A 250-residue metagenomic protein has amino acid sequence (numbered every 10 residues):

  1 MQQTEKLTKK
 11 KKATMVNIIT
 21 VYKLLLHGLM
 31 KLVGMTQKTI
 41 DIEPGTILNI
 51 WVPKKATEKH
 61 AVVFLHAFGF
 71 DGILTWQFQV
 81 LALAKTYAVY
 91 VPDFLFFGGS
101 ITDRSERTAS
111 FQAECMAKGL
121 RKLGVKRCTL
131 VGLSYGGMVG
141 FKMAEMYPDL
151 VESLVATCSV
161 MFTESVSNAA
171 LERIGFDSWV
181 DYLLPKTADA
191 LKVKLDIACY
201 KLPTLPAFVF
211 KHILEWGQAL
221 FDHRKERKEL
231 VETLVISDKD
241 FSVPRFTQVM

Functional and structural regions predicted by a protein language model:
M1-V62, K85-Y87: Alpha/beta-hydrolase fold catalytic core
A13, S165-E172, L184-T247: Conserved alpha/beta-hydrolase catalytic His-Asp/Glu region
E43, W51, L81, Y90-V131: Active-site loop/oxyanion-hole signature of alpha/beta-hydrolase fold enzymes
V52-G99: Conserved HGGG/HGGXW glycine-rich cap/lid loop of the alpha/beta-hydrolase fold
D93, T157-C158, I197: Alpha/beta-hydrolase-fold catalytic nucleophile elbow
S100, S134, C158: Catalytic nucleophile serine of serine hydrolases, specifically the conserved "nucleophile elbow" pentapeptide
G132, G136, G140: Gly/Ala-rich beta-loop-alpha elbow adjacent to hydrolase catalytic centers
F141-M146, L150-K186: Flexible "cap/lid" loop of the alpha/beta hydrolase fold
